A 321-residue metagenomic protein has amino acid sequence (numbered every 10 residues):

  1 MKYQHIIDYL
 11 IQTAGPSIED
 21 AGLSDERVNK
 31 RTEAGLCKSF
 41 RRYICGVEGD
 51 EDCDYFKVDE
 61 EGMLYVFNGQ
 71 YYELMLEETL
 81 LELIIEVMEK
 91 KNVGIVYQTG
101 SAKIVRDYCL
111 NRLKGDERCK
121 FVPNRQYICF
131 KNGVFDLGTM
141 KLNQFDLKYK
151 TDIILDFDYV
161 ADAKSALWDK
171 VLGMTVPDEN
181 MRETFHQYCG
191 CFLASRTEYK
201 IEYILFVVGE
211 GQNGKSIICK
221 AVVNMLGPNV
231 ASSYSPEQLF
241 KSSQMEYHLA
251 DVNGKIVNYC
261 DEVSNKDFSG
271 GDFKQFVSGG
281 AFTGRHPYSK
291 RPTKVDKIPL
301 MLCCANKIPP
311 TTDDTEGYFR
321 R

Functional and structural regions predicted by a protein language model:
M1-I153: Intein modules and their embedded homing endonuclease domains
E33-R41, V223-L226, D267-T283: A short, contiguous, amphipathic alpha-helix enriched in charged residues
D52-E78, F121, V134-G254: P-loop NTPase catalytic core of nucleic-acid-dependent motor ATPases
N124-N132, K297-P310: Catalytic nucleotidyl-transfer cores of nucleotide-processing enzymes
Y234-Q244, G271-P292: Substrate-gripping "pore-loop 1 plus following alpha2 helix"
Y247-N253, R285-C304: AAA+/SF3 P-loop NTPase mechanochemical coupling elements
K255-G279, T311-Y318: Conserved AAA+/SF3 P-loop NTPase catalytic/coupling segment centered on the Walker-B
V295-I298, D314-R321: Phosphate-sensing "switch" segment of ASCE/P-loop ATPases
